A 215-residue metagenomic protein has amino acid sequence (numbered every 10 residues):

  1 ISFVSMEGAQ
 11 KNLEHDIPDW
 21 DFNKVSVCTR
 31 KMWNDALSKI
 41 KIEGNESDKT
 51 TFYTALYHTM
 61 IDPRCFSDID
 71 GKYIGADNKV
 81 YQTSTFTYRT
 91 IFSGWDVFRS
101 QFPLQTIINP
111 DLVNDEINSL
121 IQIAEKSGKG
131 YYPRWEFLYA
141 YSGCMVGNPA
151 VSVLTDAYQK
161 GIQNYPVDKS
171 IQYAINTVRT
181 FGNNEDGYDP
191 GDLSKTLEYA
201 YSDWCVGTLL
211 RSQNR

Functional and structural regions predicted by a protein language model:
I1, D70, L104, E116-I117: Glycine-rich, histidine-containing beta strand-loop boundary motifs that form or position
I1-Y88, Q122, K129-G130, D168: Acidic/polar, glycine-enriched structural segments that form the non-catalytic walls/loops of the carbohydrate-binding
K11, N78-Q82, I91-G94, F98 (+3 more regions): A generic structural signal for ordered alpha-helices
H15-F22, L37-N45, Y88-T90, Q101-T106 (+4 more regions): Second-shell loop/turn segments in exported
F22, S26, R30, N45-K49 (+6 more regions): Solvent-exposed, acidic/flexible segments
F52-S67, T90-V113, S152-G161, W204-R215: Alpha-helical support elements that line or immediately flank enzyme active sites and cofactor-binding pockets
L112-L120, A124-R215: Active-site cavity-forming subdomains of large catalytic enzyme subunits
